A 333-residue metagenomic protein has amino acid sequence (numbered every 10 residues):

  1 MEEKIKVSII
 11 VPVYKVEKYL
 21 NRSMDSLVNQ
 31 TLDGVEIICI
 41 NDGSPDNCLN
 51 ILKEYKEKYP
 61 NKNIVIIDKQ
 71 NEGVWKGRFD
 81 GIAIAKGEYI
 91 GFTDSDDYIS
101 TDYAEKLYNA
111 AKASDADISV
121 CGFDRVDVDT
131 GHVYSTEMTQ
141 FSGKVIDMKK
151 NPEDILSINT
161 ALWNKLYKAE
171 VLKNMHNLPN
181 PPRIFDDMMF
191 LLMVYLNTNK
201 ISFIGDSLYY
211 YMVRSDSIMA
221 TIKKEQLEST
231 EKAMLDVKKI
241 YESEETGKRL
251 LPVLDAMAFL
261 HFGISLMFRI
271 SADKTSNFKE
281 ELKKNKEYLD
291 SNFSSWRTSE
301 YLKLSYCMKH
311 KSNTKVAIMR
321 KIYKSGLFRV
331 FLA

Functional and structural regions predicted by a protein language model:
I5-S8, S26, E36, M189: Cell-envelope/extracellular polymer assembly enzymes that use nucleotide-activated donors
K15-N29: Short, well-formed alpha-helical segments that are part of the catalytic scaffolds of diverse glycosyltransferases
S26, N41-N50, N71: A conserved acidic beta->alpha catalytic loop
G34-G43, V65-Q70, S95: Short beta-strand/loop segment that forms part of the nucleotide-sugar
D68-A85, F92-S95: Glycine-rich, basic loop-to-helix element that forms the pyrophosphate-binding segment of sugar-nucleotide handling
S95-I201, M212, D216-I222: Donor-binding/catalytic cores of nucleotide-activated saccharide and glycerol-phosphate transferases/polymerases
P182-R183, K200-A233, G247, I270-A272 (+1 more regions): Nucleotide-sugar-dependent glycosyltransferase catalytic core
A272-A333: Membrane-interface aromatic/basic loop that binds lipid-linked glycans or pyrophosphate carriers, typified by
